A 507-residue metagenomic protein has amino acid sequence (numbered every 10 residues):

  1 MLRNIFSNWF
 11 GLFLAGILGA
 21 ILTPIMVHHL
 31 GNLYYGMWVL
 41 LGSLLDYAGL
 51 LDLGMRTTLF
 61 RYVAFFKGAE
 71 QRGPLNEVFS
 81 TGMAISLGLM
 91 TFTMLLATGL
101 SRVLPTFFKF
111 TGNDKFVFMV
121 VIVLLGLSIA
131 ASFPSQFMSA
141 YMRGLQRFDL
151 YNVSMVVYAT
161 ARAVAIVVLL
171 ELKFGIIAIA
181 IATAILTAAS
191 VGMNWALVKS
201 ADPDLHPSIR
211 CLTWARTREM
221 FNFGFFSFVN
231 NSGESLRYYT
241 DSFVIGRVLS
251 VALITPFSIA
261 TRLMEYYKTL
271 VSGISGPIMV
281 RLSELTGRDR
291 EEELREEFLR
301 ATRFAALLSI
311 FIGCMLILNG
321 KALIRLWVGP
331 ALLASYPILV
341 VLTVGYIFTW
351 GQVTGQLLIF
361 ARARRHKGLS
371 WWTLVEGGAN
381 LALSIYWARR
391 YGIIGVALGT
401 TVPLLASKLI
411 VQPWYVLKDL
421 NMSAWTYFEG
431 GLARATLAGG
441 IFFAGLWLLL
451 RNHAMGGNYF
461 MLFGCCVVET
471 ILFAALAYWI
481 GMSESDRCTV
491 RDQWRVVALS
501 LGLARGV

Functional and structural regions predicted by a protein language model:
M1, N194-Y238, R281-E296, K418-A433 (+1 more regions): Interhelical loop/hinge segments that connect adjacent transmembrane helices in multipass membrane
M1-A20, G73-A84, K115-M119, N194 (+4 more regions): N-terminal membrane topogenesis motif
M1-F65, G88-T98, S128, A163 (+2 more regions): Signature of the first transmembrane helix
L2, L127-V157, V167, I177 (+4 more regions): Membrane-interface junctions at transmembrane-helix termini in multi-pass inner-membrane proteins
R3-G19, I179-N194, V198, T213-E284 (+5 more regions): Transmembrane helical elements of multi-pass membrane transporters/channels
F10, L14, A84-Y239, A444-W447: Hydrophobic transmembrane helix module of multi-pass membrane transport proteins
L53-A69, G144, D202-H206, A260 (+2 more regions): Helix-loop junctions and terminal segments of transmembrane helices in multi-pass membrane transport/translocation
L417-A424, L446-V507: Membrane-proximal transmembrane or re-entrant/amphipathic helices at the cytosolic face
